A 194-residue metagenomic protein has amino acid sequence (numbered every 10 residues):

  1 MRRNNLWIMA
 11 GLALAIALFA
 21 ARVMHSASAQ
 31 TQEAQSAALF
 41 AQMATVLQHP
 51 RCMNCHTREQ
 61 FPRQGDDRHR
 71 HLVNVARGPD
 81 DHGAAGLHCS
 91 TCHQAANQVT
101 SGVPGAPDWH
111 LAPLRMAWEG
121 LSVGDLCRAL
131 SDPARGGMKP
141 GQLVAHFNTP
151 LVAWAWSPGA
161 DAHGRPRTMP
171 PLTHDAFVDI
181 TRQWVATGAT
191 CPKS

Functional and structural regions predicted by a protein language model:
M1-A44, Q64, V75-D80, N97-S194: N-terminal export/targeting leaders of redox proteins
Q35-S36, H71-L72, C92: Short amphipathic alpha-helical surface micro-motifs
L39, Q48-R51: Short N-terminal amphipathic alpha-helix/helix-capping patch enriched in small hydrophobics with frequent Ser/Thr
V46, G83-G86: Processing junctions and N-termini across compartments
P50-E59, G86-A96, T181: The canonical Cys-X-X-Cys-His
C52-H82: N-terminal, post-signal-peptide region of Sec/Tat-exported proteins
